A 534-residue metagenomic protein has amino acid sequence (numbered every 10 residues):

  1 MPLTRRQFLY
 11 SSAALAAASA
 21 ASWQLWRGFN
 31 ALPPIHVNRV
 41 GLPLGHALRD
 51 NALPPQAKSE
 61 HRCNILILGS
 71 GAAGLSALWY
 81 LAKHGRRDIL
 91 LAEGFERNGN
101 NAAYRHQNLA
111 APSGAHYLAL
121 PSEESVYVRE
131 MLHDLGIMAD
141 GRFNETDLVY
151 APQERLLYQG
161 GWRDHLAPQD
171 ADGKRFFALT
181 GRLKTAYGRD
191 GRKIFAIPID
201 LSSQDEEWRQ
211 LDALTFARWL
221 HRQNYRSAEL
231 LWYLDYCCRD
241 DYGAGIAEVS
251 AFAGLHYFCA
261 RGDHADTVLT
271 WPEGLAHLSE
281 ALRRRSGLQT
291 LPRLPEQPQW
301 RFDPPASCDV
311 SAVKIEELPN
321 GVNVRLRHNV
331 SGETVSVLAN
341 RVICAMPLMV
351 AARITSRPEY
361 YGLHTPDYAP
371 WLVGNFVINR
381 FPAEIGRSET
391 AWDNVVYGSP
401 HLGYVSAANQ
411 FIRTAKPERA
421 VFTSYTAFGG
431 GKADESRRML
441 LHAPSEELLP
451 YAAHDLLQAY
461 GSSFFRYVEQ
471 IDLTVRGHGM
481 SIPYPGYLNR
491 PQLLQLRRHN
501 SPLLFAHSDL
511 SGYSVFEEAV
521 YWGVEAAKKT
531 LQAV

Functional and structural regions predicted by a protein language model:
M1-A16: N-terminal secretory signal peptides and thylakoid transit peptides that target proteins across membranes
A17-Q56, Q159, H165-A167, A383-V534: Conserved flavin/dinucleotide-binding core of flavoenzymes
N64-L90: N-terminal Rossmann-like FAD-binding beta1-loop-alpha1 element of flavoenzymes
A82-Y104: Glycine-rich FAD pyrophosphate-binding loop
E96-V126, S202, D240: Glycine-rich active-site loop/strand segments that organize a redox cofactor
L109-A186: Dinucleotide-binding Rossmann-like beta1-alpha1 core, especially the glycine-rich loop that anchors the ADP
F195-A312, G321: Active-site/ligand-binding neighborhood in enzyme catalytic cores
C308-F422: Mid-domain catalytic core of redox enzymes that form a hydrophobic substrate pocket/lid adjacent to a catalytic redox
